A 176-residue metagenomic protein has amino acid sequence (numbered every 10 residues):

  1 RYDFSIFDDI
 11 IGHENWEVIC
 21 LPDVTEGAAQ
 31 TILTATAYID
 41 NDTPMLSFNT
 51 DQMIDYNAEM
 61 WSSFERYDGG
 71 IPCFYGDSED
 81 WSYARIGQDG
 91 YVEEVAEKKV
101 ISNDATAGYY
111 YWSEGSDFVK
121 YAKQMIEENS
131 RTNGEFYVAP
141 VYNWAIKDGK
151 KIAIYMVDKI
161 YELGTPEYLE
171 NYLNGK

Functional and structural regions predicted by a protein language model:
R1-S47: Conserved N-terminal catalytic core of the sugar/cofactor nucleotidyltransferase
S5, M53-N129: Conserved core of the sugar-phosphate nucleotidyltransferase
I11-E14, D40, F64-R66, G87 (+1 more regions): Short, well-ordered coil/turn elements that cap or connect secondary structure elements
V18-C20, V95, I154: Generic preference for hydrophobic
D23-A28, E79, I160-L163: A short acidic, often aromatic-flanked loop/helix-cap motif at beta-alpha or helix-coil junctions that lines enzyme
T31-Y38, R85-I86, E167-N174: Short, surface-exposed amphipathic charged segments that create phosphate/polyanion-binding patches used for binding
S47, I71-P72, I154: Structural beta-sheet core signal
E93, A105-K176: Conserved alpha/beta core of the MobA/IspD/sugar-nucleotide pyrophosphorylase nucleotidyltransferase superfamily
